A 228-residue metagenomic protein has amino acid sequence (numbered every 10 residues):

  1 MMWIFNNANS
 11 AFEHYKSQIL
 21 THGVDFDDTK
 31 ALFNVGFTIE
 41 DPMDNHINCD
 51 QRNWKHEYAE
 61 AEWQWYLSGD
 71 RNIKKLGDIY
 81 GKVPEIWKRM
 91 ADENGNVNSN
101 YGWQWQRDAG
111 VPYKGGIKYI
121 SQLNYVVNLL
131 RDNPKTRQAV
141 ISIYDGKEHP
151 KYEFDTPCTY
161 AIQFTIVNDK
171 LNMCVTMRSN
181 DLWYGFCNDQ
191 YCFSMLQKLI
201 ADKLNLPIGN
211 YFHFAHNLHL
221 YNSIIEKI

Functional and structural regions predicted by a protein language model:
M1-I228: Terminal, non-catalytic protein-protein interaction segments that mediate quaternary/complex assembly
